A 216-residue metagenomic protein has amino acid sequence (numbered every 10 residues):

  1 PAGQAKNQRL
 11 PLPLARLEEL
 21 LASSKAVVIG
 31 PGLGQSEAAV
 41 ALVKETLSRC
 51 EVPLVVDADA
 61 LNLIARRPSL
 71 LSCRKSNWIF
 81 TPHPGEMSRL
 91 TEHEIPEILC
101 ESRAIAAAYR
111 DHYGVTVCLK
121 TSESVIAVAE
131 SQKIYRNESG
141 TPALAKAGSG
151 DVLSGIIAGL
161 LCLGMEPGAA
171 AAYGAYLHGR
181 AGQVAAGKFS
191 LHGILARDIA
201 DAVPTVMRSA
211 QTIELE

Functional and structural regions predicted by a protein language model:
P1-S139, R208, T212-E216: Glycine-rich phosphate/dinucleotide-binding loop and adjoining beta-alpha-beta core of small-molecule
G3, N7, G32-L33, A147 (+3 more regions): Hydrophobic alpha-helical scaffolding
S88-R89, A143-L177: Short, small-residue alpha-helix embedded
L90-T91, N137-L144, S154-A158, Q183-H192: Short beta-alpha connecting loops at secondary-structure transitions that line or flank enzyme active sites
I95-S102, G164-A169, S190-I194: Short, charged, surface-exposed loops that flank catalytic or proteolytic processing sites
S102-R110, P167-A181, A196-P204: Short, well-structured alpha-helical segments that form the helix of a local strand-helix-strand
G182-E216: Charged C-terminal helix
